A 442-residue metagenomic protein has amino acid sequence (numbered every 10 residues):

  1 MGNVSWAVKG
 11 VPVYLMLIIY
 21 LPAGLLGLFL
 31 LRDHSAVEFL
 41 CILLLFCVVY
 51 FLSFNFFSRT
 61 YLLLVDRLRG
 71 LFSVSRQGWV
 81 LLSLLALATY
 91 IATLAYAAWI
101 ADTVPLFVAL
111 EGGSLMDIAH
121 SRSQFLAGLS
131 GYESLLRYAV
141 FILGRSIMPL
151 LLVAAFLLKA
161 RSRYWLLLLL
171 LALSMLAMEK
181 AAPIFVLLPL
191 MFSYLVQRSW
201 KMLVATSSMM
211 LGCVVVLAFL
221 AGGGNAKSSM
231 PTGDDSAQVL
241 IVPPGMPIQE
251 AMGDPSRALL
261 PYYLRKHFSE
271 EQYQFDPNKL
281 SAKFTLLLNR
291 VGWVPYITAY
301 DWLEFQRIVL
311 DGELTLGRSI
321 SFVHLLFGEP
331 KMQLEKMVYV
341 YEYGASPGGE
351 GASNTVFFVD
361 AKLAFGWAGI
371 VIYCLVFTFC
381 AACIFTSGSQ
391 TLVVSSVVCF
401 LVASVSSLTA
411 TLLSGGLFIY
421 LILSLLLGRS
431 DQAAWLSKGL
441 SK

Functional and structural regions predicted by a protein language model:
M1-L85, L170-L171, V186-L190, Y194-L195 (+3 more regions): N-terminal "leader" segments that precede or initiate the main folded domain
S5-I18, A160-L166, L203, I384-S396: Membrane-interfacial loop-to-transmembrane alpha-helix junctions, especially the N-terminal start
P22-G24, S146-L151, W165-L173, L187-F192 (+3 more regions): Hydrophobic, membrane-inserted alpha-helices
R32-D33, L157-R161, A177-A181, R198-W200 (+3 more regions): Transmembrane helix interruption/hinge and helix-loop junction motifs
F51, T89-A92, L150, T378-A382: Alpha-helical transmembrane segments
L63-M202, T206-P231, V340-Y343, G351 (+1 more regions): Membrane-embedded catalytic interface detector for glycan/lipid assembly enzymes
L115-G131, F219-F377: Small-residue-enriched transmembrane helix-hairpin modules in multi-pass membrane proteins
E350-K442: Hydrophobic alpha-helical segments
